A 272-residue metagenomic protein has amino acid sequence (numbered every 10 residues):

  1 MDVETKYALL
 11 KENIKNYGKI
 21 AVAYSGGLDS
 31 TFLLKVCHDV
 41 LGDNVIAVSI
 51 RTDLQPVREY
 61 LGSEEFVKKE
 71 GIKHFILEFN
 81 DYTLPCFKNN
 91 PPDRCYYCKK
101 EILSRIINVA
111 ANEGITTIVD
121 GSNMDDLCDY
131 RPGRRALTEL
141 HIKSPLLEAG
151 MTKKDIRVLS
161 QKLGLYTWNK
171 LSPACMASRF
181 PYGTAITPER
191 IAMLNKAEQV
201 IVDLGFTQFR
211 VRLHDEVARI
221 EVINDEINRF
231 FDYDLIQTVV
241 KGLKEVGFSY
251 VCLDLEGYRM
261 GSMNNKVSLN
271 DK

Functional and structural regions predicted by a protein language model:
M1-K162, D203, A218, I236-F248 (+2 more regions): ATP-dependent adenylation/nucleotidyltransferase module used to activate substrates
K19, C95, P181, I223-I227: A broad detector of the eukaryotic-type serine/threonine protein kinase catalytic domain
I46, L213-N224: Short, aliphatic-rich beta-strand segments
D120, L147-M151, R157-I201, T207-F209: Mid-to-C-terminal catalytic subdomains of enzymes that bind/position adenosyl phosphate moieties or nucleic-acid
S172-T184, V217, E221, Y258-M263: Flexible glycine/acidic-rich beta-alpha junction loops that bind and position SAM and/or redox cofactors in anaerobic
T207-H214, D254-E256: C-terminal boundary motif of the adenylate-forming
I227-T238: Short, conserved charged micro-motifs
G261-K272: Short, low-order "capping/linker" segments at domain edges
